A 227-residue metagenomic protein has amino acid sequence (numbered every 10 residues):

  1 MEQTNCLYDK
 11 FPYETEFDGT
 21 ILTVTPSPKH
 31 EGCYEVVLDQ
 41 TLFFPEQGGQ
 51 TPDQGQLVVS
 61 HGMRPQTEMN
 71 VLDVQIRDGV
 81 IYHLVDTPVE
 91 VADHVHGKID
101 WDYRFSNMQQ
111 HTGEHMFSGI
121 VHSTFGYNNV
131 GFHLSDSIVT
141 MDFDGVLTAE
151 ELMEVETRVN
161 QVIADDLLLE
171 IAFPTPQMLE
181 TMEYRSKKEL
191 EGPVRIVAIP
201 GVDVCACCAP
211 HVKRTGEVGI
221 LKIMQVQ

Functional and structural regions predicted by a protein language model:
M1-Q227: A glycine- and charged-residue-rich anion-binding loop/surface
